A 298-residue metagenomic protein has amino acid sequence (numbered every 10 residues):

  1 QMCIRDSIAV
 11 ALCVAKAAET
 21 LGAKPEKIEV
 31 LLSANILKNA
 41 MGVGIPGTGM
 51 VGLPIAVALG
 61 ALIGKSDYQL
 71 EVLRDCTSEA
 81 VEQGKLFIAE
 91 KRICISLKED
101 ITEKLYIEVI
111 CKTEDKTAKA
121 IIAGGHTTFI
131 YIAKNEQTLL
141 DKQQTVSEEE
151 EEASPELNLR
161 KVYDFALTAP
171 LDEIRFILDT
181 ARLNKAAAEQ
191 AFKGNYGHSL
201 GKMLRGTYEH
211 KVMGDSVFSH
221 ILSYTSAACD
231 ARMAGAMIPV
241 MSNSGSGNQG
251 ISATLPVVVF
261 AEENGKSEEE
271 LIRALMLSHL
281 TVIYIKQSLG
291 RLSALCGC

Functional and structural regions predicted by a protein language model:
M2-I4: Short, small-residue-biased leader/transition segments that mark boundaries at the very start of proteins
S7-A23, Q249-K266: Alpha-helical support elements that line or immediately flank enzyme active sites and cofactor-binding pockets
S7-V10, V14, P46, M50 (+10 more regions): Generic structural signal for well-ordered, non-membrane alpha-helical segments in soluble metabolic enzymes
A11-I101, I107: Early transmembrane hairpin of solute transport permeases
A17-T20, F260-R273, I283-C298: Hydrophobic alpha-helical bundle architecture
L37, H279-I283: Hydrophobic, membrane-inserted alpha-helices
A89-G235: Signature of multi-pass transmembrane helix bundles
A228, R232-G250, Y284-L292: Hydrophobic, small-residue-rich transmembrane alpha-helices and their short perimembrane loops in multi-pass membrane
